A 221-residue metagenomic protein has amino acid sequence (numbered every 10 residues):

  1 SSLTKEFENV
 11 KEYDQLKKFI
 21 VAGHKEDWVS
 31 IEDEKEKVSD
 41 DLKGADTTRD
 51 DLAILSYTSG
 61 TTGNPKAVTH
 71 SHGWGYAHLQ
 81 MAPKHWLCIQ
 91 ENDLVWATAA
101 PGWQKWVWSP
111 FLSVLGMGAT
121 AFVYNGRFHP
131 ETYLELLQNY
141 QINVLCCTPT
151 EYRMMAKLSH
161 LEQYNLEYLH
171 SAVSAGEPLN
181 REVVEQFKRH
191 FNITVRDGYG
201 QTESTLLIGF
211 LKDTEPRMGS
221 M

Functional and structural regions predicted by a protein language model:
S1-D33: Structural core segment of the AMP-binding/adenylate-forming
S1-K5, K66-T69, A97, A119-R127 (+1 more regions): Short beta-strand->loop structural element characteristic of the AMP-binding/adenylate-forming
E6, T132-Y133, V183: Short acidic active-site motifs
E26-D27, E36-Y57, N64, C88-L94: Conserved pre-ATP/AMP-binding loop-to-beta segment of ANL
E32, G116, I142-C147, A156-M218: Gly/Ser/Thr-rich phosphate-binding loop
L52, T58-T61, V95, L137 (+4 more regions): Conserved S/T- and glycine-rich ATP-binding loop of Class I adenylate-forming
A53-A77: Conserved AMP-binding A3 loop
Y76-A97, P101-V144, K157-L158: Conserved AMP-binding/adenylation subdomain of ANL enzymes
